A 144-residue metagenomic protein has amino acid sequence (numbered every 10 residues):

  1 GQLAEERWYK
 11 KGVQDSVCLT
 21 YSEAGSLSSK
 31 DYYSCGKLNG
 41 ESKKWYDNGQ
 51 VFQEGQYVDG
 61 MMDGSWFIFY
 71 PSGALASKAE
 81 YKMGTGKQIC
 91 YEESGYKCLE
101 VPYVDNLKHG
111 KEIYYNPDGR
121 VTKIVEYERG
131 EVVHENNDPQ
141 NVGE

Functional and structural regions predicted by a protein language model:
G1-E144: Glycine/tyrosine- and acidic-biased, solvent-exposed loop/turn segments at the edges of beta-strands
